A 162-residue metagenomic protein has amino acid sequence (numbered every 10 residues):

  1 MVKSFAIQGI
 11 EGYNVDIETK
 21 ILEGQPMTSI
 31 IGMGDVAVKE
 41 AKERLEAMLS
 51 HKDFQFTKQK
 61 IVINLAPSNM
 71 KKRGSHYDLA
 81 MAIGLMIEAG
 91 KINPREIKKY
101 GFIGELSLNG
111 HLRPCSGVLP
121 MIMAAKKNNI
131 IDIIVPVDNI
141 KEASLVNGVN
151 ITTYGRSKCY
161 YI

Functional and structural regions predicted by a protein language model:
M1-I162: Peripheral, non-AAA+ core regions of ATP-driven protein-machinery
